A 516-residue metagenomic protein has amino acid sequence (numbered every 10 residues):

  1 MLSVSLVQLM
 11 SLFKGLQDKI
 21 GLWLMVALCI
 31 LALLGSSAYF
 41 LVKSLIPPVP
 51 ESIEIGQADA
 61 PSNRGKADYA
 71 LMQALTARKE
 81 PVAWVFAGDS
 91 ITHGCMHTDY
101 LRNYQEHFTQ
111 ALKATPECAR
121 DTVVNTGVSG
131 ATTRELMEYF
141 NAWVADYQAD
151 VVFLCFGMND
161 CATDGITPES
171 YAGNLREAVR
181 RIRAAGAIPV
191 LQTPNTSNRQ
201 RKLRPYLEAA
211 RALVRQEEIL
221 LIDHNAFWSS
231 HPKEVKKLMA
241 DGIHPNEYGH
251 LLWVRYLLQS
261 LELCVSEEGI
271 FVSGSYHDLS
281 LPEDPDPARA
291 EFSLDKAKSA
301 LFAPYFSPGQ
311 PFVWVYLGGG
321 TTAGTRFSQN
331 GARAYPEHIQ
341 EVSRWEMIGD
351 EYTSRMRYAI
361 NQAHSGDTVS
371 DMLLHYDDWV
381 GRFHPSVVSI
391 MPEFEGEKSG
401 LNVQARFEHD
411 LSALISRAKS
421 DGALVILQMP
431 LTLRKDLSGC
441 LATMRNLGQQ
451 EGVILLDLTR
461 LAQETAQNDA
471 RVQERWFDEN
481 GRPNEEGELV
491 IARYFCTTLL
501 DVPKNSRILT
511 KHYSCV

Functional and structural regions predicted by a protein language model:
M1-A87, T92-T98, Q110-A119, D146-Y147 (+13 more regions): N-terminal secretory targeting modules
A83-G88, T92, T122-G127, V151-F156 (+9 more regions): Structural recognition of the beta-strand scaffold that forms the well-ordered cores of secreted hydrolase catalytic
F86-A87, H93, P116-A119, V128 (+8 more regions): Oxyanion-hole/transition-state-stabilizing segment in secreted/luminal serine hydrolases and related acyltransferases
D99-N103, I166-S170, R201-P205, D241-P245 (+6 more regions): Alpha-helix N-cap and loop-to-helix initiation/capping positions
L101-K113, G331-M347: Short catalytic helix/loop segments, enriched in acidic residues and glycine and frequently bearing histidine
V152-G157, L175, V179-R183, I188-T193 (+5 more regions): Conserved, well-ordered alpha-helix/loop/beta-strand core segments that scaffold catalytic motifs
Y171, L175, L207, H250 (+3 more regions): Aromatic/hydrophobic pocket-lining residues that form the small-molecule binding cavity in soluble enzyme cores
T196-A226, T432-R460: Substrate-gating cap/lid alpha-helix
